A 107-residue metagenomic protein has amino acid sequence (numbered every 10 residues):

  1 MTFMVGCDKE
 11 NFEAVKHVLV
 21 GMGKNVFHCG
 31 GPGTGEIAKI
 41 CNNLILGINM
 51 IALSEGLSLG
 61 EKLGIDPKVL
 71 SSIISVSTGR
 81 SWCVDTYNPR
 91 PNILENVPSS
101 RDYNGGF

Functional and structural regions predicted by a protein language model:
M4-A38, L44-V84: Internal alpha-helical scaffold of NAD(P)-dependent oxidoreductase catalytic cores
P32-I37, T86-F107: Interdomain hinge/lid region at the active-site interface of Rossmann-like NAD(P)-dependent oxidoreductases
